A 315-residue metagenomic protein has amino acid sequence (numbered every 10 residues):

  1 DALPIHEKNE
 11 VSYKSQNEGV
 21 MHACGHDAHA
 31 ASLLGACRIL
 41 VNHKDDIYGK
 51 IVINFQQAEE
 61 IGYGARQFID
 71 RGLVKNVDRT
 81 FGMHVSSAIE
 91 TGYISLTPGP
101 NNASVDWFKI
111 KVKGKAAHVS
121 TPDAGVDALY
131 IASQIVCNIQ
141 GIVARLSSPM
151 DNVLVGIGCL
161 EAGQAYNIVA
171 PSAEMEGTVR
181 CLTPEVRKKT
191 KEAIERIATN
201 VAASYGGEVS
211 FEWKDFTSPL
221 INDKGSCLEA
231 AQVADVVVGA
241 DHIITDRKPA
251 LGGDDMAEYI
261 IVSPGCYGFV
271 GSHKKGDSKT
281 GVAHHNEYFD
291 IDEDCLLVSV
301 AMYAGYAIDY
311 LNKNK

Functional and structural regions predicted by a protein language model:
D1: Long, structured ligand/cofactor-binding scaffold of large enzymes
P4, N9-M21, D27-A28, L33 (+3 more regions): Histidine/acidic-residue-rich, glycine-tolerant segments that coordinate divalent metal ions
G35-D45, I260-V262: Alpha-helix C-terminal capping segments
R38, G49-V52, G177: Membrane-embedded catalytic cores of phosphoryl/pyrophosphoryl-handling enzymes
R38, N42, D70, G305-I308: Short, well-ordered alpha-helices that flank and scaffold nucleotide-derived cofactor binding pockets
I39-L40, T97, I131, G268: Residues in and immediately flanking transmembrane alpha helices
V41, Q57, V112-G114, C181 (+1 more regions): Hydrophobic residues in beta-strands and at strand termini
S133-K315: Metal-dependent amide/peptide-bond hydrolase catalytic core, centered on the "pita-bread" metallohydrolase fold
